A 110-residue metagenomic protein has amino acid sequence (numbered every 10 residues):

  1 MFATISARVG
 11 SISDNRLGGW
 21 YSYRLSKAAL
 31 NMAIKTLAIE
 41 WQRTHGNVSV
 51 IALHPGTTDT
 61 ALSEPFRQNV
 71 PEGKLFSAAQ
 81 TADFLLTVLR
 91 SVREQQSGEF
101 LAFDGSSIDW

Functional and structural regions predicted by a protein language model:
M1-T44: Catalytic loop of short-chain dehydrogenase/reductase
A3, A33, T58, A78-T81: Functionally constrained cores in energy, signaling, and assembly domains
R8-G10, G56-T60: Short connector loops/turns at beta-strand edges and beta->alpha or beta->beta junctions
N15-G18, R43-G46, F66, F76 (+1 more regions): A generic "cationic amphipathic patch" detector
Y21-L25, A29, V50-P55, G73-Q80: Short amphipathic alpha-helical interaction segments
N31, W41-T58, Q96-F100: Conserved Rossmann-fold SDR core element
L37, N47-V48, S91: A structural motif corresponding to the C-terminal end of an alpha-helix and its immediate exit/capping segment
A52, T60, E64-W110: C-terminal helical subdomain
